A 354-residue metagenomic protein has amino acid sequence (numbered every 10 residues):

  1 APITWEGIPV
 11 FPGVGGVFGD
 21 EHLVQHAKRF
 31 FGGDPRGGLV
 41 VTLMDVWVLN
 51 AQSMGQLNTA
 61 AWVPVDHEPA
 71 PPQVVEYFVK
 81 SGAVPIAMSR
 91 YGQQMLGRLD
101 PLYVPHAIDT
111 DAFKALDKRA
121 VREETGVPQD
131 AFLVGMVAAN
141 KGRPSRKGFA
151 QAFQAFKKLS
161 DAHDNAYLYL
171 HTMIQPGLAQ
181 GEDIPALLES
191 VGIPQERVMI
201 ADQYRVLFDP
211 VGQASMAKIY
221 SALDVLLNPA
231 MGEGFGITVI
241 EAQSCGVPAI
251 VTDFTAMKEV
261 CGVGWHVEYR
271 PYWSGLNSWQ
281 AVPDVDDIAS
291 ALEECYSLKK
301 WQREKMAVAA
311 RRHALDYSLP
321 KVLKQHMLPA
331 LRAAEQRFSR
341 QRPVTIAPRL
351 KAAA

Functional and structural regions predicted by a protein language model:
Y91, A107: Carbohydrate-associated surface elements
K114-V127, I184: A short helix/loop element that forms part of the nucleotide-sugar donor recognition site in Leloir-type
P128-K147, F153-F156, L168-L170: Conserved donor-binding/catalytic core segment of Leloir-type glycosyltransferases
G181-K218: Nucleotide-activated donor-binding/catalytic signature segment of Leloir-type glycosyltransferases, i.e., the conserved
M231: Aromatic "clamp/platform" in nucleotide-sugar-dependent glycosyltransferases that forms part of the donor/acceptor
V239, P248-V251, A256-K258, W265: Short hydrophobic beta-strand element within catalytic cores of glycosyltransferases and related nucleotide-activated
K258-E294: Change "using UDP/GDP/dTDP sugars" to "using nucleotide sugars
P283, D287, K300-P329: A charged, aromatic-enriched C-terminal amphipathic alpha-helix characteristic of glycosyltransferases across folds
